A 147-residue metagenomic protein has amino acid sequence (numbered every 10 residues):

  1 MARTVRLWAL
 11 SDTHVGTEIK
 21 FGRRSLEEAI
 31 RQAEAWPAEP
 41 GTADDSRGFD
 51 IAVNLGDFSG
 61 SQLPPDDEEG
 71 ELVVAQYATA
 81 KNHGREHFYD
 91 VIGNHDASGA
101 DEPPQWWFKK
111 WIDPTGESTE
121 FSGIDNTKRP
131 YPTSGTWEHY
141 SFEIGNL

Functional and structural regions predicted by a protein language model:
M1-D67: N-terminal active-site segment of His-dependent metallophosphoesterases
L63-L147: Extended active-site neighborhood of metal-dependent phosphoesterases/phosphodiesterases
